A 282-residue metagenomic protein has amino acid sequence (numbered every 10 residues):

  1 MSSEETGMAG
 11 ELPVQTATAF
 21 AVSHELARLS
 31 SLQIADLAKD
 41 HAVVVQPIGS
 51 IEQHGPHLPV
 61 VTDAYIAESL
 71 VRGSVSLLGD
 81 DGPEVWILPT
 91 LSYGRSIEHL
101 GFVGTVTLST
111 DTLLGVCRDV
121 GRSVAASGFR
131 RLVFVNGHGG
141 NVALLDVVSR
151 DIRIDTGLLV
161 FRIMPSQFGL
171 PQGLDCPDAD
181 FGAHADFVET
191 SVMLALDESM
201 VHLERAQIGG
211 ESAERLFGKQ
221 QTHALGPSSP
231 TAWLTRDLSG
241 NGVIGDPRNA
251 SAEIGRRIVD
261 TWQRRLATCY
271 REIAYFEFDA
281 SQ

Functional and structural regions predicted by a protein language model:
S2-R131, G139-Q282: Extended, histidine- and acidic-residue-enriched regions that form the cofactor-binding/catalytic faces
F134: Conserved SAM-binding loop
